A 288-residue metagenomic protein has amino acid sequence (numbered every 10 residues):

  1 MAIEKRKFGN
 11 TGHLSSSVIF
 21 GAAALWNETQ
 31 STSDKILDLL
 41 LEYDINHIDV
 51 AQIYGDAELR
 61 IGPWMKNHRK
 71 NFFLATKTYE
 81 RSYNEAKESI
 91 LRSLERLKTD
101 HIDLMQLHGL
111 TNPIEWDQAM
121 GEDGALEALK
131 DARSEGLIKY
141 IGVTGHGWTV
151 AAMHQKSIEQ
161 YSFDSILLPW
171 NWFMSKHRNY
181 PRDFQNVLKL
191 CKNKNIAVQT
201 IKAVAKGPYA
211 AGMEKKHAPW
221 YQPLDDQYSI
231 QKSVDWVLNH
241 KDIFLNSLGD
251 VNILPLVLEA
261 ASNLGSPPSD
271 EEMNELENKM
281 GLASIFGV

Functional and structural regions predicted by a protein language model:
M1-F72: N-terminal binding-site loop/beta-alpha segment at the start of enzyme catalytic domains that lines or forms
K7, S15-I19, N46-H47, N71-A75 (+5 more regions): Structural preference for beta-strand elements that scaffold enzyme active sites
V18-S31, A75-E85, W116-Q118, T144-T149 (+1 more regions): Active-site mouth loops of central-metabolism enzymes
A23-L25, A51-I53, K77-R81, L107-L110 (+4 more regions): Active-site beta-loop-alpha junctions enriched in small/polar residues
S31, N84-R182, N186-I196, L238: Glycine/proline-rich, positively charged, aromatic-decorated active-site loop/lid region on the catalytic face
L41, I45, Y161, S175 (+1 more regions): Structured C-terminal cap/extension of enzyme domains
Q52-Y54, N67-E88, L97, H108-T111: Structural motif corresponding to the early beta-alpha repeats
A57-I61, Y83, V150-H154, L254: Short, well-ordered alpha-helical microsegments
